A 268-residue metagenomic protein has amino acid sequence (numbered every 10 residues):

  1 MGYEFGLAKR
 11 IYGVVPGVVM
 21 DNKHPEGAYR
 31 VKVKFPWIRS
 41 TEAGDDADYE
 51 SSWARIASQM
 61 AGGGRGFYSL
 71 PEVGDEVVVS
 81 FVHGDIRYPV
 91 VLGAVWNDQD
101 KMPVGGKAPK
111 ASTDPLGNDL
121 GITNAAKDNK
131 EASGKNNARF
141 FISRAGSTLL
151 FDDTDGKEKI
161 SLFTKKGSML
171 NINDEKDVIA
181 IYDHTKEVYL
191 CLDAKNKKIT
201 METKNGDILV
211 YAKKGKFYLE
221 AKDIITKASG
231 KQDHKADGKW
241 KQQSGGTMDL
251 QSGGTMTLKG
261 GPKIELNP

Functional and structural regions predicted by a protein language model:
M1-V18: Short boundary/loop segments of OB/S1/cold-shock single-stranded nucleic-acid-binding domains
M20, E26, V33-T41, P71 (+3 more regions): Structural signature for extended repeat/solenoid scaffolds and their inter-repeat hinge/linker regions, spanning
D45-W53: Active-site-adjacent bridging/hinge elements
S52-G63: Short, structured beta-strand/loop micro-motifs enriched in basic residues and often containing a Trp
G63-V77: Short nucleic-acid-contacting surface segments enriched for D/E, G, S/T with interspersed K/R
